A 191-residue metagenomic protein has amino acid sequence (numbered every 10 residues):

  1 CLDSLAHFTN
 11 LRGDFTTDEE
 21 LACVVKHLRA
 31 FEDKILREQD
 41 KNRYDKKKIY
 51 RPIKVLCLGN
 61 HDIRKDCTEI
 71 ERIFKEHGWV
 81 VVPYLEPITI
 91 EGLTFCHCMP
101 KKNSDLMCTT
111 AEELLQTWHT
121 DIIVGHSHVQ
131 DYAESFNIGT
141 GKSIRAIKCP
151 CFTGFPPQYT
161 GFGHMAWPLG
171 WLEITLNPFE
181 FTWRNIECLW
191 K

Functional and structural regions predicted by a protein language model:
C1-V82: Core catalytic region of metal-dependent phosphoesterases/phosphodiesterases, especially metallo-beta-lactamase-like
K41-N42, L58, R184-K191: Charge-rich, low-complexity terminal tails
Y44-D45, E86, T109-E113: Short, flexible, glycine/charge-rich loop motifs used to bind or transfer phosphoryl groups or to couple energy/partner
W79-G92: Short acidic low-complexity segments
E91-W190: Conserved beta-sheet core of the metallophosphoesterase superfamily
